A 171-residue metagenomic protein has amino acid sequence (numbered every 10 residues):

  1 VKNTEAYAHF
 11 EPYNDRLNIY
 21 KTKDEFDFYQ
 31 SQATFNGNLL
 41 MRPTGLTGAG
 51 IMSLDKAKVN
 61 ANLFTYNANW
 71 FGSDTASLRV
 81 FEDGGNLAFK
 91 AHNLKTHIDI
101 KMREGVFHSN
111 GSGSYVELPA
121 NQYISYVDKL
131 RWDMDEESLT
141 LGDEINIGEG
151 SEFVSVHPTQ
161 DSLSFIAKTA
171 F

Functional and structural regions predicted by a protein language model:
V1-F171: Structural signature for solvent-exposed beta-strand/loop edge elements and short helix-capping sites, enriched
